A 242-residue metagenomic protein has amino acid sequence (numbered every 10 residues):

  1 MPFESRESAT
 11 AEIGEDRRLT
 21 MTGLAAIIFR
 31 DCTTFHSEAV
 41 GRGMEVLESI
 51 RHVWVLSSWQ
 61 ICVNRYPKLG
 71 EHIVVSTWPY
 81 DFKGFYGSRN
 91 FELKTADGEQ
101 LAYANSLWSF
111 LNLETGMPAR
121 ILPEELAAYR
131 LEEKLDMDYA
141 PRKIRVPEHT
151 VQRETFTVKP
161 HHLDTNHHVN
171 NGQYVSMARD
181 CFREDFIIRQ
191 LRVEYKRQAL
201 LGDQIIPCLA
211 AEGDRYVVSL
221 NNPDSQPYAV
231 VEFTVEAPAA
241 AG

Functional and structural regions predicted by a protein language model:
M1-E4, Q60-K143, A199-L201, A210-G242: HotDog/MaoC-like acyl-thioester-processing domains
M1-L56, Y103-N105, N112-F186: Hot-dog-fold acyl-thioester-processing enzymes
D16-R18, R65, E71, T165-N166 (+1 more regions): Short histidine-centered beta-strand/loop micro-motifs that create catalytic or ligand/metal-coordination sites
R51-Y66, I187-Q198: Small beta-barrel nucleic-acid-binding modules, principally OB-folds
T150, F156-T234: Acidic/His-leaning functional-site neighborhoods
